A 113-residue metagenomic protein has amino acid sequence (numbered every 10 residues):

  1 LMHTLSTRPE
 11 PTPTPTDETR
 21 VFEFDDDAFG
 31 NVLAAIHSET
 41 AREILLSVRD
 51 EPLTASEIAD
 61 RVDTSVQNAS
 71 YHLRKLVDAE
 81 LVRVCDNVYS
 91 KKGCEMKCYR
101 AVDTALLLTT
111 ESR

Functional and structural regions predicted by a protein language model:
L1-R42, L46-P52, E57, D63-T64 (+3 more regions): Haloarchaeal acidic low-complexity proteome signature biased toward cell-envelope/secretome components but also
I58-A59, L76: Append "Primarily bacterial transcriptional regulators
A69, L73-L76: Helix-turn-helix DNA-binding helix
E80: Glycine-centered, phosphate/nucleic-acid-interacting loop/turn motifs that mediate DNA/RNA or nucleotide
V84: Short beta-strand "wing" residues that participate in macromolecule-binding interfaces
S90-R113: Conserved segment of winged-helix/HTH DNA-binding domains
